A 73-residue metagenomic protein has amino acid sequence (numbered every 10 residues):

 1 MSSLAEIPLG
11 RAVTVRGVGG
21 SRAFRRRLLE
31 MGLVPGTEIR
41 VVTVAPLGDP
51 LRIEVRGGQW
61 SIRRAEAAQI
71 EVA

Functional and structural regions predicted by a protein language model:
M1-A73: Compact, glycine-rich, soluble single-domain proteins
